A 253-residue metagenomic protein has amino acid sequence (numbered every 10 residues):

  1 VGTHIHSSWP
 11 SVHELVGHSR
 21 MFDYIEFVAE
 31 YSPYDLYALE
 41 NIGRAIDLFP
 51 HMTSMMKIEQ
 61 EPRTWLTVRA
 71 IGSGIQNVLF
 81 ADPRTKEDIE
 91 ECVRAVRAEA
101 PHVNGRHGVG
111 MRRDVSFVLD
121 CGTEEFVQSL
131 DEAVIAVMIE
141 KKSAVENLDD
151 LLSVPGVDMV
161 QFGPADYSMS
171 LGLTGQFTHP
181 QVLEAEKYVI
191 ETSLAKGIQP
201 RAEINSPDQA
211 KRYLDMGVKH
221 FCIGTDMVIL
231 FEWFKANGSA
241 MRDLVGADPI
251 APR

Functional and structural regions predicted by a protein language model:
V1-R253: Expand to "…catalyze enediolate/carbanion chemistry for C-C bond making/breaking, isomerization, decarboxylation
